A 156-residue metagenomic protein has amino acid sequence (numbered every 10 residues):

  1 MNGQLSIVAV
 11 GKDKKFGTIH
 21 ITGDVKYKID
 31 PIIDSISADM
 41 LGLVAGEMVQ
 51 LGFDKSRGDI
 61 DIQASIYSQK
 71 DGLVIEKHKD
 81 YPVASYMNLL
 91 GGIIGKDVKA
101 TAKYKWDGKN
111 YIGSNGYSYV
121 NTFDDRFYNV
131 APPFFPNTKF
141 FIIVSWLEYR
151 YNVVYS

Functional and structural regions predicted by a protein language model:
M1-Y27: Beta-propeller domains
I32-S156: Predominantly polar beta-repeat domains that present long G/T/S/D/N-rich surfaces used to bind, process, or adhere
